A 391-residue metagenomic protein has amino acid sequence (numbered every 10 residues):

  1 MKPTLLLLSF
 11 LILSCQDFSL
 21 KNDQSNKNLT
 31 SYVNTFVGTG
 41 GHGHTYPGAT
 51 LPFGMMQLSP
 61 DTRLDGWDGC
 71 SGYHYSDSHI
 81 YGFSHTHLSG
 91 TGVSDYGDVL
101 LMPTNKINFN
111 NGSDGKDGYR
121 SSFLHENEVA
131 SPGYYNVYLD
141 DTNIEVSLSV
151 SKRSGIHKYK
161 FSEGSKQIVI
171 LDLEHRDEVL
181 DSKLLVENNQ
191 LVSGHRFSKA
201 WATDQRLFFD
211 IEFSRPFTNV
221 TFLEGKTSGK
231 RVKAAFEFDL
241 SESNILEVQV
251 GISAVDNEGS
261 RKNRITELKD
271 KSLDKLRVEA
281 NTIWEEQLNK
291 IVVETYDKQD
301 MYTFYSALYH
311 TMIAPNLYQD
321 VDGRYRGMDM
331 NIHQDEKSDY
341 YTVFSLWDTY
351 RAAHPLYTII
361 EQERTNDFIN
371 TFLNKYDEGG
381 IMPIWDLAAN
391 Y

Functional and structural regions predicted by a protein language model:
M1-L8: Sec-dependent signal peptide recognition, specifically the positively charged N-region followed immediately by
L20-H354, T358-Y391: Accessory carbohydrate-recognition regions in carbohydrate-active enzymes
